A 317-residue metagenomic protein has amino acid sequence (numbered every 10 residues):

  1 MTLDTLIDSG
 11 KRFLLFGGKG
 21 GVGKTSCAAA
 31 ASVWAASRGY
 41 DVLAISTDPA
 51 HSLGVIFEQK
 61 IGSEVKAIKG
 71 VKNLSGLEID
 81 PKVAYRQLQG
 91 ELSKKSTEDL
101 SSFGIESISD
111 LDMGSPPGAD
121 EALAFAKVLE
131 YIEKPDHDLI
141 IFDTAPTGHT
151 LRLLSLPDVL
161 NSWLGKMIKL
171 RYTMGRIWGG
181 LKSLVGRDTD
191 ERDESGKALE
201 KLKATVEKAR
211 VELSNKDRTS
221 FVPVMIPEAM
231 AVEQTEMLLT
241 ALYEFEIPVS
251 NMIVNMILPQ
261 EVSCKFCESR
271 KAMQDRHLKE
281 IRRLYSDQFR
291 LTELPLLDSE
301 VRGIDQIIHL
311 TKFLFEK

Functional and structural regions predicted by a protein language model:
M1-D8, E207-K317: C-terminal lobe/tail of nucleotide-utilizing enzymes
M1-L14, V22, C27, A31-E200 (+1 more regions): Nucleotide-state-sensitive switch-loop elements of NTP-binding domains
F13-F16, F57, F103, F125 (+6 more regions): Phenylalanine-focused residue identity feature
K19: P-loop (Walker A) phosphate-binding loop of NTP-binding proteins
